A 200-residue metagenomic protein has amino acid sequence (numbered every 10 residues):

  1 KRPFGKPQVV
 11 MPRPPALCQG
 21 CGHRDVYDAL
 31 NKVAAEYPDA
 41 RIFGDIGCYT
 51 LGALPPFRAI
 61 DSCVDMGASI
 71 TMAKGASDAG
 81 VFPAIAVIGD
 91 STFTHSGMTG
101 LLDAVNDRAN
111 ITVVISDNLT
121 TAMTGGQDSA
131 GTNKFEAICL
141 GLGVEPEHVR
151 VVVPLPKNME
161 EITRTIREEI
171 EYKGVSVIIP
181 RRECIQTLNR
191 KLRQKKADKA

Functional and structural regions predicted by a protein language model:
K1-K32, A40, G44, R150-L155 (+2 more regions): Phosphate/pyrophosphate-binding active-site segments
P3-K6, P15-A16, F82, D128-E168: Conserved thiamine diphosphate
M11, P15-H23, A59-M66, V87 (+3 more regions): Hydrophobic alpha-helical scaffolding
A29-N31, L51-R58, S96-G100, M123-D128 (+3 more regions): Short acidic, glycine/serine/threonine-rich loops at helix termini
R41-A122: Thiamine diphosphate
I46-C48, N118-T120, L155-P156, R181-Q186: Glycine-rich beta-alpha junction loops
D65, D103-V113, Q127-G143: Flexible glycine/proline-rich, aromatic-decorated loop/lid segments
E168-A200: Glycine/aspartate-rich loop-and-adjacent alpha/beta segment that forms the canonical ThDP
